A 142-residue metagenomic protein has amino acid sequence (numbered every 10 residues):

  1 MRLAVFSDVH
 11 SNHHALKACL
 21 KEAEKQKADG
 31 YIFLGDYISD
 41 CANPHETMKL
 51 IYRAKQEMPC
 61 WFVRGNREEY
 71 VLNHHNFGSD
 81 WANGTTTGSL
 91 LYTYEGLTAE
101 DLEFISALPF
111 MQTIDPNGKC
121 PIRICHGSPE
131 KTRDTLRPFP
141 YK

Functional and structural regions predicted by a protein language model:
M1-E57: N-terminal active-site segment of His-dependent metallophosphoesterases
M48-I114, G118-I124, P129-K131, T135-K142: Active-site neighborhood of divalent metal-dependent phosphoester bond hydrolases
